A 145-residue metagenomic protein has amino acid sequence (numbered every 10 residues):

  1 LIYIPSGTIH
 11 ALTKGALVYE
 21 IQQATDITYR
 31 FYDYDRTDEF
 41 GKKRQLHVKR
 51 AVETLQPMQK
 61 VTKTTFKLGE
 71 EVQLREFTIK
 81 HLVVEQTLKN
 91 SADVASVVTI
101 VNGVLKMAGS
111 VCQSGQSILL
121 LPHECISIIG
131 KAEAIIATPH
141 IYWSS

Functional and structural regions predicted by a protein language model:
L1-Y3, K106-S127: Short acidic-glycine-tyrosine-enriched beta hairpin
Y3, E20, T99: Conserved beta-strand segments that form the floor/walls of ligand-binding pockets within enzyme and binding domains
I4-P5, T13-A16, V72-F77, D93: Short gly/pro-enriched beta-turn/loop segments at secondary-structure junctions
I4-T8, F66-L68: Glycine-rich, charged/polar anion/phosphate-binding loops that engage phosphate groups from diverse ligands
S6-I27, P122-S144: Ligand-binding loop in jelly-roll beta-barrel domains
I27-T87, S91-A92: C-terminal amphipathic alpha-helical segment
V84-S110, S114: Glycine- and acidic-residue-biased ligand/ion/polar-headgroup-sensing regions
A95-V101, G115-L121, A134-T138: Conserved active-site loop/cleft motifs that coordinate metal ions or position small ligands
